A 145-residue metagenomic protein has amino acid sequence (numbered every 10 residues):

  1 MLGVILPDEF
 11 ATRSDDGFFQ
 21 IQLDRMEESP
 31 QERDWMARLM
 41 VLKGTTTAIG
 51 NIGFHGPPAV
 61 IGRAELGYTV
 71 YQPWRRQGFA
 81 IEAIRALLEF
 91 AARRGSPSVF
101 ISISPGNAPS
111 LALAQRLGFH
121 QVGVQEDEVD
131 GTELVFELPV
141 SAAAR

Functional and structural regions predicted by a protein language model:
M1-E65, V70-P73, A86, F90 (+3 more regions): GNAT-family acyltransferases
G78-I81: Glycine-rich acyl-CoA binding loop
I101-L111: Conserved beta-strand-loop-alpha-helix junction that forms the acyl-donor binding cleft
A114, F119: Conserved active-site tyrosine of GNAT-family acetyltransferases
